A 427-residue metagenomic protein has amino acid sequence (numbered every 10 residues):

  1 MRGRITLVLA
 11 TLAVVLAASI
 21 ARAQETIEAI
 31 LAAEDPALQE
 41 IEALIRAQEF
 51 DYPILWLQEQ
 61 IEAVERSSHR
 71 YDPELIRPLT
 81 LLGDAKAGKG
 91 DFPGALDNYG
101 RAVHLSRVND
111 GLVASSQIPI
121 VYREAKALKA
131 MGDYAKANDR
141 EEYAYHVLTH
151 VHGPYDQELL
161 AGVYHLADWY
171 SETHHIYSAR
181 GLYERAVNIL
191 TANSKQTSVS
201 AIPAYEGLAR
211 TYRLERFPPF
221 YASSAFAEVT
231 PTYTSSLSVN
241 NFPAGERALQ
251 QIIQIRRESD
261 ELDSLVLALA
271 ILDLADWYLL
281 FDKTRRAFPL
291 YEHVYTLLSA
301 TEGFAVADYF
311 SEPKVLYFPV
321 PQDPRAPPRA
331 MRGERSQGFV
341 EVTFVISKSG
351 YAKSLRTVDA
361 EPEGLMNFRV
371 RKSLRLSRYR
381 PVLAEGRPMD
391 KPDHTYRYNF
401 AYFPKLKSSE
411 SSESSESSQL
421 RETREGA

Functional and structural regions predicted by a protein language model:
M1-L9: Bacterial N-terminal signal peptides that target proteins for export
V8-A17: Bacterial N-terminal signal peptides
S19-A23: Sec/Tat signal peptide C-region and signal peptidase I cleavage site
Q24-E42, F50, I54, R70 (+6 more regions): Charge-biased low-complexity segments
F50, D133-Y134: Membrane-interface segments of envelope glycosyltransferases acting on lipid-linked substrates or membrane lipids
I54-E124, M131: Post-signal peptide N-terminal segment of secreted/secretory-pathway proteins
